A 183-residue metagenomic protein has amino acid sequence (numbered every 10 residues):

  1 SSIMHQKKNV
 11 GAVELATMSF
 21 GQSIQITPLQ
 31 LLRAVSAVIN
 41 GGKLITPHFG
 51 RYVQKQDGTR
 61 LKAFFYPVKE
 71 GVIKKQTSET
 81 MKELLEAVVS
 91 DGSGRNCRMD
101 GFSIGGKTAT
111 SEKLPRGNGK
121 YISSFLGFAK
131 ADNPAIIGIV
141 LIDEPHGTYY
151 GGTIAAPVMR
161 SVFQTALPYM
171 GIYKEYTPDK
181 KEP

Functional and structural regions predicted by a protein language model:
S1-I142, I172, P183: Beta-lactam-recognizing serine transpeptidase/beta-lactamase-like catalytic domain environment
T59-F65, A156-P183: Short, gly/Ser/Thr-rich active-site loops of penicillin-recognizing serine hydrolases
I73, G147-V158: Short alpha-helix boundary/capping segments
R95, G147, P178-D179: A generic signature of intrinsically disordered, low-complexity regions enriched in glycine/proline and charged/polar
